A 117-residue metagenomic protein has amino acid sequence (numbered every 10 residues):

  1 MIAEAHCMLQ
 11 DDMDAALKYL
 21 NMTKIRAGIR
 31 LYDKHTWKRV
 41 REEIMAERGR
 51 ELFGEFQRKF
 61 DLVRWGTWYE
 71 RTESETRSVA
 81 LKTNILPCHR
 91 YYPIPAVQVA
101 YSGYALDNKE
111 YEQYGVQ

Functional and structural regions predicted by a protein language model:
M1-T23, R41-E55: Extended, hydrophobic/aromatic-rich amphipathic alpha-helical segments that build helical scaffolds
K34-Q117: Long, intrinsically disordered, low-complexity segments
